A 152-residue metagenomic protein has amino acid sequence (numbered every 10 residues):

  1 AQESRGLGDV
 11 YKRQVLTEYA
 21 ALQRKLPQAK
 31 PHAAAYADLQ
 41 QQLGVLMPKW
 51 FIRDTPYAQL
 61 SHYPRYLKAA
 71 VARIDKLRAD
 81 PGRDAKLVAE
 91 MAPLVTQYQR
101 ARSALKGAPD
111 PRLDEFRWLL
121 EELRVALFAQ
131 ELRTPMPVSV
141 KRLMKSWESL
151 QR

Functional and structural regions predicted by a protein language model:
A1, P27-Q28, A79: Short low-complexity stretches enriched in small and charged residues
A1-Y11: Single conserved hydrophobic/aromatic residue that forms the stacking wall/gate of nucleotide- or nucleobase-binding
P31-R152: C-terminal amphipathic alpha-helical interaction region
